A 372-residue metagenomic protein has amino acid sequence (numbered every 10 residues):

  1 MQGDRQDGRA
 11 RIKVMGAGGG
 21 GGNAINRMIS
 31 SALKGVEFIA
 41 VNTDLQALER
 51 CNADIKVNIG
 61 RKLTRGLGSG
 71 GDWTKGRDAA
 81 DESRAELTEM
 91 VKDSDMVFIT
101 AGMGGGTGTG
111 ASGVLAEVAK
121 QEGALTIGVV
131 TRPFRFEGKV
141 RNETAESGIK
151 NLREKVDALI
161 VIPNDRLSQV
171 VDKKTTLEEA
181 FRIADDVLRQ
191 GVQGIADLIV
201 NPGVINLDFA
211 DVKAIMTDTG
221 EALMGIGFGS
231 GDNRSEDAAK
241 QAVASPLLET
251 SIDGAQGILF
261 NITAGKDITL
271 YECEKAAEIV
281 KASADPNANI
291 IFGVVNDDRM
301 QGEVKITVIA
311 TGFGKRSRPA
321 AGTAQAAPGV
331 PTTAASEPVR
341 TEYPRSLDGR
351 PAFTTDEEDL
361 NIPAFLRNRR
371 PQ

Functional and structural regions predicted by a protein language model:
M1-Q372: Tubulin/FtsZ superfamily GTPase core signature
